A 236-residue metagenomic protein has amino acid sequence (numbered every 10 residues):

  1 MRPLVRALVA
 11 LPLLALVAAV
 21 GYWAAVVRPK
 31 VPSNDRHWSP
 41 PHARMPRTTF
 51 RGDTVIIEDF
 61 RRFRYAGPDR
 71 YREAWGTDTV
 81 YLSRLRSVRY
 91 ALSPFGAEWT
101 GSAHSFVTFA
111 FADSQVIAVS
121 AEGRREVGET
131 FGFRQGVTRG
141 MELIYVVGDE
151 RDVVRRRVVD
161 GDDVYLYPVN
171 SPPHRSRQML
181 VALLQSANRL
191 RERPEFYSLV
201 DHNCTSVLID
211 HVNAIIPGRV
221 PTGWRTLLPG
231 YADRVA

Functional and structural regions predicted by a protein language model:
M1-V5: N-terminal Lys/Arg-rich, disordered targeting/topogenic segments
A7, L184-A236: Activation targets extended, charge/polar-rich intrinsically disordered C-terminal tails
V9-A24: Hydrophobic membrane-insertion alpha-helices, especially the h-region of bacterial N-terminal signal peptides
R28-T48: Alpha-helical transmembrane signal-anchor/signal-peptide segments
F50-D53, A110-S114, S171-S176: A short, structured loop/turn motif at beta-sheet edges
D53-T54, E58-F60: Juxtamembrane extramembrane loops of integral membrane proteins
V55, A66-V164: Glycine-rich catalytic cores of cysteine/serine-nucleophile enzymes that process amide/ester linkages in cell-envelope
E150-V181, R189-R191: Charged, low-complexity helical/coil segments in non-catalytic cytosolic or luminal regions
